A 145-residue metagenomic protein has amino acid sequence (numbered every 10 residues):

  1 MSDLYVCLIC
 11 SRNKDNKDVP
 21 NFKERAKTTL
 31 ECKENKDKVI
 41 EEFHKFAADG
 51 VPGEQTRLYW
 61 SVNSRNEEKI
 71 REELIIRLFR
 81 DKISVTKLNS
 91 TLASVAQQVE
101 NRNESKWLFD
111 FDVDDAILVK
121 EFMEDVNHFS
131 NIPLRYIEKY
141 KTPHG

Functional and structural regions predicted by a protein language model:
M1-T142: Signature for HUH/AEP ssDNA processing cores
